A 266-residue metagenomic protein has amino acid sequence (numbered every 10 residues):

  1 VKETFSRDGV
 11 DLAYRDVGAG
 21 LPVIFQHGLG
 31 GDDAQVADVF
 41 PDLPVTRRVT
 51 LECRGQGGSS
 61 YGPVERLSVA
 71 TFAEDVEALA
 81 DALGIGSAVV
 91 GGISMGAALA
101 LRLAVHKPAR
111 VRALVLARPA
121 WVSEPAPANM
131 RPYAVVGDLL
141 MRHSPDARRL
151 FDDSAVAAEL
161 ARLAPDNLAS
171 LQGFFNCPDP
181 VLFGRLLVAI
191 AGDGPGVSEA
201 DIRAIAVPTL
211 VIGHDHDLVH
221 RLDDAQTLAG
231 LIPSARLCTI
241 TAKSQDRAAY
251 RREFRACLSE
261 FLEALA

Functional and structural regions predicted by a protein language model:
S6-S60: Conserved HGGG/HGGXW glycine-rich cap/lid loop of the alpha/beta-hydrolase fold
D38-P41, T50-V89: Active-site loop/oxyanion-hole signature of alpha/beta-hydrolase fold enzymes
V90-G92, A117: Short beta-strand immediately N-terminal to the catalytic nucleophile in serine-hydrolase-like folds
A98-H106, V111-R142: Flexible "cap/lid" loop of the alpha/beta hydrolase fold
Y133, D166-V197: Hydrophobic, aromatic-rich cap/lid helix
I205, V211-G213: Short beta-strand/loop motif that positions the catalytic acidic residue of the alpha/beta-hydrolase fold
L218-D224: Conserved alpha/beta-hydrolase "acid-adjacent" motif
S234-A266: Catalytic active-site module of serine/aspartate enzymes centered on a nucleophile-bearing elbow/loop
